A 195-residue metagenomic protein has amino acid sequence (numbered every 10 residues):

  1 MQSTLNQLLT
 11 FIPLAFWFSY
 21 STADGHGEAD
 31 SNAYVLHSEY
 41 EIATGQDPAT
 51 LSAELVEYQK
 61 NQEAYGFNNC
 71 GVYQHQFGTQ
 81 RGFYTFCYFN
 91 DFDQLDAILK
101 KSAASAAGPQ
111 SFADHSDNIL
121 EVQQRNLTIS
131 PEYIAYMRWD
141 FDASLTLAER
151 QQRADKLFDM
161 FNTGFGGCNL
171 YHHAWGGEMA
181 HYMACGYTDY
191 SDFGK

Functional and structural regions predicted by a protein language model:
M1-T10: Bacterial N-terminal signal peptides that target proteins for export
L9-W17: Bacterial N-terminal signal peptides
W17-K195: Short S/T/G/P-rich N-terminal loop/turn motif that feeds into the first structured element of a domain
